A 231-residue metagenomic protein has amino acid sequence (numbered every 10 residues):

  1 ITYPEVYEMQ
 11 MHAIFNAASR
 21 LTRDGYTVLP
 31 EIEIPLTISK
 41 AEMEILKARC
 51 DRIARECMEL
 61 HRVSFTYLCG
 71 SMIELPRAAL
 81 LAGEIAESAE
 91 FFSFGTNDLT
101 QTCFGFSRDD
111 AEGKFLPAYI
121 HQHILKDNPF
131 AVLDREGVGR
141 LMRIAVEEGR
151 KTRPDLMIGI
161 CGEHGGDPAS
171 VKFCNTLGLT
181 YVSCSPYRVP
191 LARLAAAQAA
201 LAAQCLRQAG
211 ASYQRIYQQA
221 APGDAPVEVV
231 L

Functional and structural regions predicted by a protein language model:
I1-R207, L231: Conserved alpha/beta-domain cores
R207-L231: N-terminal low-complexity segments that are often proline-rich with Ser/Thr-Pro
